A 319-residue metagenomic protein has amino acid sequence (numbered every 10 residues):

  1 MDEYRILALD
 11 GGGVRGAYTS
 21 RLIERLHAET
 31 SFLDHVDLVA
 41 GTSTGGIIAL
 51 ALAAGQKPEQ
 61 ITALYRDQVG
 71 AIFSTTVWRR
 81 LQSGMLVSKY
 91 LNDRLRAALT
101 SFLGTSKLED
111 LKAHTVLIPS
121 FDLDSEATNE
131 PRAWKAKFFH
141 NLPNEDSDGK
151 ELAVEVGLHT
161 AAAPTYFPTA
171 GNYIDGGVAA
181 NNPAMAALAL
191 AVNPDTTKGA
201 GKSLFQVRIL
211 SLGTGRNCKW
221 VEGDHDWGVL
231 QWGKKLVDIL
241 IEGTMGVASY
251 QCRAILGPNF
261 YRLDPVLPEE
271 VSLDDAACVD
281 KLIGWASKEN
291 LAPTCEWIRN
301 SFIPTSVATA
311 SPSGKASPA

Functional and structural regions predicted by a protein language model:
M1-A319: Conserved catalytic cores and adjacent C-terminal regulatory segments of lipid-metabolizing esterases/lipases
